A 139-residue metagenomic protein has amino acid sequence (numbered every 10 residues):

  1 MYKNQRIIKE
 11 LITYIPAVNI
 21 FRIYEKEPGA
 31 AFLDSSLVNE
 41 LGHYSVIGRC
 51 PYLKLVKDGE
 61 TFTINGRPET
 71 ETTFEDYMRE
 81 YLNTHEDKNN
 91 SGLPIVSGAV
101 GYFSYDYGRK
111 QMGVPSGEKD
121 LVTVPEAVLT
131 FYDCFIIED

Functional and structural regions predicted by a protein language model:
M1-D139: Signature of the chorismate-utilizing enzyme
